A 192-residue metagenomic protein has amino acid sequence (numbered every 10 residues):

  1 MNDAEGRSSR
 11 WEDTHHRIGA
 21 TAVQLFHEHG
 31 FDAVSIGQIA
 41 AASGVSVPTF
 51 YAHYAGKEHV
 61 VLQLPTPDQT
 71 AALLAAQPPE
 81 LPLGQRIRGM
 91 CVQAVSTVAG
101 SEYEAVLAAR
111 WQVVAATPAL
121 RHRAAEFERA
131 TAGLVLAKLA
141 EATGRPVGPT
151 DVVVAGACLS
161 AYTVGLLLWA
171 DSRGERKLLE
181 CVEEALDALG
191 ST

Functional and structural regions predicted by a protein language model:
M1-H29, A33-V45, L62: Basic, helix-initiating cap at the start of DNA-binding domains
I36, L64-A72: Short, basic, alpha-helical segments at the C-terminal edge of helix-turn-helix-like DNA-binding modules
V45-Y54: Short hydrophobic/aromatic patch on the recognition helix
A72-R110: Hydrophobic alpha-helical connector segments
V98-E102, L139-A142, G165-R173: Secondary-structure edge/capping motif, primarily at the C-terminal ends of alpha-helices and the immediately following
V106, V114, G148-L168, E180-L189: Hydrophobic alpha-helical segments that form the core of small-molecule binding pockets and/or dimer interfaces
P118-T143, P149-G156: Amphipathic alpha-helical packing segments from all-alpha helical-bundle domains
A137, E141, G174-T192: C-terminal peripheral helix-coil segments that are non-catalytic and often amphipathic
